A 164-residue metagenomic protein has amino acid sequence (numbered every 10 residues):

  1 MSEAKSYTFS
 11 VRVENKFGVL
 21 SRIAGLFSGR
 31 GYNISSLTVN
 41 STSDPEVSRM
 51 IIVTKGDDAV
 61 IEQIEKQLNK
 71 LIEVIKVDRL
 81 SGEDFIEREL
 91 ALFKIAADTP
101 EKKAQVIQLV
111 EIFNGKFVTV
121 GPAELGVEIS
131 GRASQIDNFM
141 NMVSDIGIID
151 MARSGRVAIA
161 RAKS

Functional and structural regions predicted by a protein language model:
M1-R49, V53-S164: Long, contiguous binding/interaction regions
